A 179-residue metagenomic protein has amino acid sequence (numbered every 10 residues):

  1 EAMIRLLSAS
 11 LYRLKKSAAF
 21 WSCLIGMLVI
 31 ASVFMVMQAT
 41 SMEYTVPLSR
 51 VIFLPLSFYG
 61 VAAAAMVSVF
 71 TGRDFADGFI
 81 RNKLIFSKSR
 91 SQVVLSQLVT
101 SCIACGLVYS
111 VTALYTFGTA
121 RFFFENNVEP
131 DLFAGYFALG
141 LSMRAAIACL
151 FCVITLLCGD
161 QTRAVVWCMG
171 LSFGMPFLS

Functional and structural regions predicted by a protein language model:
A2-L24: Aromatic- and glycine-rich beta-strand/loop motifs that create alpha-glucan
M3-S8, D74, K83, F137: Helix-centric, low-specificity signal for extended rod-like, repetitive segments
S8, S68, D77-N82, F151: Interfacial helix-capping/hinge residues at the ends of transmembrane alpha-helices
R13, F20, G26-F70, D74 (+3 more regions): Secretory targeting signals
F75-S96: Intracellular coupling helices
